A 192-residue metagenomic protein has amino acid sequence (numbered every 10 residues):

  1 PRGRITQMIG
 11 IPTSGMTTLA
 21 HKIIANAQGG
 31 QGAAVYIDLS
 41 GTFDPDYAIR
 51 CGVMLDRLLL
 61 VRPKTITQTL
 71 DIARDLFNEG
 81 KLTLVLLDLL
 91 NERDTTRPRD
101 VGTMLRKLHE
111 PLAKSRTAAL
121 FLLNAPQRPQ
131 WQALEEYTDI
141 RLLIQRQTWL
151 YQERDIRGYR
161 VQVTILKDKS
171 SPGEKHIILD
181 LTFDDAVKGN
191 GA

Functional and structural regions predicted by a protein language model:
P1-L55, T69-N78: The Walker A/P-loop phosphate-binding site
R4, M16-L19, D44, T65 (+8 more regions): Helical mechanochemical/support elements of P-loop NTPase systems and associated helical scaffolds
M8, V61, I144: Hydrophobic residues at beta-strand termini and immediately following loops that shape nucleotide-binding pockets
L39-G41, P63-T65, L89-E92, N124-P126 (+1 more regions): Short, ordered loop/turn segments at secondary-structure junctions
L58: Polyanion-binding surfaces on beta-sheet-dominated domains and ring/shell assemblies
P63-L120: Phosphate-binding/switch loop-helix module in NTP-utilizing enzymes
E110-A113, T117-A192: Phosphate-binding/switch region of NTP-binding enzymes
